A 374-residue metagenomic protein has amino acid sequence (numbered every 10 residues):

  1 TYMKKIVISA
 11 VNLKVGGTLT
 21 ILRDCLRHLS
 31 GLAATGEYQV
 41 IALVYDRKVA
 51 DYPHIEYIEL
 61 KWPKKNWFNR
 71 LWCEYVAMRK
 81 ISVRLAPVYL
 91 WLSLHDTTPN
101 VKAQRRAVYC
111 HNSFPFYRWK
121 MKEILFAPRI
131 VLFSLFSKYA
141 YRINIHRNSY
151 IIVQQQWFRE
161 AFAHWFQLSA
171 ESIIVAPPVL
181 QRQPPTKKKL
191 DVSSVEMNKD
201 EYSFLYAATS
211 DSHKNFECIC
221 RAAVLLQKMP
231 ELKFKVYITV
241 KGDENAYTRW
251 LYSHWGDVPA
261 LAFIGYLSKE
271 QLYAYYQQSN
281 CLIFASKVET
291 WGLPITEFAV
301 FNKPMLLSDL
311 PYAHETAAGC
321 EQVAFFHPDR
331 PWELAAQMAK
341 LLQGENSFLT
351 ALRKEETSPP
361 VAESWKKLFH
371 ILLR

Functional and structural regions predicted by a protein language model:
V7, E196-K214, C220-A223: Conserved donor-binding/catalytic core segment of Leloir-type glycosyltransferases
L43-Y45, F234-R249, G265-Y266: Glycosyltransferase donor-sugar binding loop
I130-I151: Membrane-proximal helix-turn-helix segments that form the acceptor-binding/catalytic region of lipid-linked
H146-T186: Donor nucleotide-sugar binding/catalytic pocket of nucleotide-sugar-dependent glycosyltransferases
T248-E270: Nucleotide-activated donor-binding/catalytic signature segment of Leloir-type glycosyltransferases, i.e., the conserved
K287: Aromatic "clamp/platform" in nucleotide-sugar-dependent glycosyltransferases that forms part of the donor/acceptor
P304-S308: Short hydrophobic beta-strand element within catalytic cores of glycosyltransferases and related nucleotide-activated
V323-W332, K340-E345: Conserved acidic donor-binding segment of nucleotide-sugar-dependent glycosyltransferases
